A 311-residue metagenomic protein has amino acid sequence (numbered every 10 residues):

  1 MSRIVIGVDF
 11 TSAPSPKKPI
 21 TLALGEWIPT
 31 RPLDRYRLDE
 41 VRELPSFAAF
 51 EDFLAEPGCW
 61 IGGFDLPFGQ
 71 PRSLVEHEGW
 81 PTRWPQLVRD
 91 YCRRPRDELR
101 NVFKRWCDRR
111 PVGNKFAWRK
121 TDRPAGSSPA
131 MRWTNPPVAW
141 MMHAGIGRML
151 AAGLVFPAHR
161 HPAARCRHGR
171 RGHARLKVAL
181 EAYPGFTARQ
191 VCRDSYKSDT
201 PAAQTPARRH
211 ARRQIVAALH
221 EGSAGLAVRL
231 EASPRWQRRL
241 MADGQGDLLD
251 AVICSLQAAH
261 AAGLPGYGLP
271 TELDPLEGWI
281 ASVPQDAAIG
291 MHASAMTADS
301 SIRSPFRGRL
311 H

Functional and structural regions predicted by a protein language model:
S2-I6, F10-H311: RNase H-like (RuvC/DEDD) metal-dependent nuclease/polynucleotide-processing core
